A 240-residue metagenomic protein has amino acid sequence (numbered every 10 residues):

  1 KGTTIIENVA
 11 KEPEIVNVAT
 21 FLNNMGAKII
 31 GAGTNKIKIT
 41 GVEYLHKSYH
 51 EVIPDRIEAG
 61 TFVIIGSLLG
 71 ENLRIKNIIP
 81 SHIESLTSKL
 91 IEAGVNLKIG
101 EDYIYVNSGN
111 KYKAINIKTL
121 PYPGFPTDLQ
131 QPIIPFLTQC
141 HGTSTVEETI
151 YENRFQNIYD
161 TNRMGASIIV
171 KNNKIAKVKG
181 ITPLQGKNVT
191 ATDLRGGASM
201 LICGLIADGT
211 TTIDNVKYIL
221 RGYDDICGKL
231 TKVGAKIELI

Functional and structural regions predicted by a protein language model:
K1-I240: Short, structured segments at the rim of ligand-binding sites
